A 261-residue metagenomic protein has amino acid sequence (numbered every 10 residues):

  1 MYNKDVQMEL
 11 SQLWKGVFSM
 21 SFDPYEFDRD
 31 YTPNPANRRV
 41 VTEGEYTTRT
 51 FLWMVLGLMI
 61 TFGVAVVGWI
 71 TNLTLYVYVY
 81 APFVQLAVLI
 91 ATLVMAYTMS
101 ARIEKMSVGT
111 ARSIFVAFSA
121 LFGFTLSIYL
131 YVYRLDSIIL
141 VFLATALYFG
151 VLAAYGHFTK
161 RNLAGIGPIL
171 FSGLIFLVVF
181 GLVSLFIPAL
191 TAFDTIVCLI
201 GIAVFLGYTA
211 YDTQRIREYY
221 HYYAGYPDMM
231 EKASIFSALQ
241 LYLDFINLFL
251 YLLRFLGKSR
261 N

Functional and structural regions predicted by a protein language model:
Y2-N261: A hydrophobic alpha-helical transmembrane-helix feature that marks the membrane cores and membrane-interface segments
